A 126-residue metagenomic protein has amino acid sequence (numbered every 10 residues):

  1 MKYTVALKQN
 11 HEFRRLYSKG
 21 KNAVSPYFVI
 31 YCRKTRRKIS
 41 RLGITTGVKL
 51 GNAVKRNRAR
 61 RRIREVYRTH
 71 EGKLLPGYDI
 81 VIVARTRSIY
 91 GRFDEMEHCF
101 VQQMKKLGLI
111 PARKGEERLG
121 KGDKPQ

Functional and structural regions predicted by a protein language model:
M1-Q126: Positively charged, solvent-exposed patches that mediate nucleic-acid binding
